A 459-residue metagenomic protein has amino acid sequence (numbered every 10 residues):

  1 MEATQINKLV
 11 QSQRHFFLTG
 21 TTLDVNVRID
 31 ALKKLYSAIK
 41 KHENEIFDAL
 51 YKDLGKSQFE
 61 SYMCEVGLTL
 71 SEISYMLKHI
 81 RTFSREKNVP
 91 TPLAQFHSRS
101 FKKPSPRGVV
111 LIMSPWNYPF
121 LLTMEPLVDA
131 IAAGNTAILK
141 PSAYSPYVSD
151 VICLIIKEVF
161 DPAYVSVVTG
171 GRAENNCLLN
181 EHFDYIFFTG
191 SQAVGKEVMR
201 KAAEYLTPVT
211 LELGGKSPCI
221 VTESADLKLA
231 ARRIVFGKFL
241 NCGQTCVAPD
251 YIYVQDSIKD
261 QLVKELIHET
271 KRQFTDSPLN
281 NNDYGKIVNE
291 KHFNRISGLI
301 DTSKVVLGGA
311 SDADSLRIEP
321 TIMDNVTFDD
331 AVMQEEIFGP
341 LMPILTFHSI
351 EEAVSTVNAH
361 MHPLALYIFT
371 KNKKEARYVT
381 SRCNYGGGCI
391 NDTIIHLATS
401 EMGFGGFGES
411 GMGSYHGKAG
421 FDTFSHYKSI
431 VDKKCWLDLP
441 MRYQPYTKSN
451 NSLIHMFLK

Functional and structural regions predicted by a protein language model:
M1-F101: N-terminal Rossmann-like NAD(P)+-binding subdomain of aldehyde/semialdehyde dehydrogenases
I6, V25, E43, L227 (+3 more regions): Residues at or immediately preceding the N-termini of alpha-helices
F17, T21, Y36-I39, E43 (+14 more regions): Structural signal for hydrophobic packing residues in well-ordered secondary-structure cores of soluble enzyme domains
L23-D24, I220, K271, R317-K459: Conserved C-terminal structural/oligomerization subdomain of aldehyde/semialdehyde dehydrogenase
R28, I73, G134, V165 (+7 more regions): Residue-level signal for inorganic ion chemistry
S84, T169, L307-G309: Short loop/edge segments at beta-strand edges and connector loops that shape dinucleotide/nucleotide cofactor-binding
L93-L229: Rossmann-like NAD(P) dinucleotide-binding subdomain of oxidoreductase/dehydrogenase enzymes
A193-F328, I390, S452, L458: ALDH superfamily catalytic-core signature
